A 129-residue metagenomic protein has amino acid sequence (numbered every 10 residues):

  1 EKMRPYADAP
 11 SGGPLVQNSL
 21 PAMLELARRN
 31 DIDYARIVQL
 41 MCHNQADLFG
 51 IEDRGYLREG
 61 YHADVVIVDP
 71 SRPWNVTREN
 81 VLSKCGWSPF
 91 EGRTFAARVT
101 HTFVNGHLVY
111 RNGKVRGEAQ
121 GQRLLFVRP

Functional and structural regions predicted by a protein language model:
E1-R72: His/Asp/Glu-enriched, well-ordered alpha-helical/loop segment that forms or immediately abuts the divalent-metal
R4-D8, H62-L125: C-terminal cap of metal-dependent C-N hydrolases
P129: A cross-kingdom feature strongest in bacterial/archaeal respiratory oxidoreductases
